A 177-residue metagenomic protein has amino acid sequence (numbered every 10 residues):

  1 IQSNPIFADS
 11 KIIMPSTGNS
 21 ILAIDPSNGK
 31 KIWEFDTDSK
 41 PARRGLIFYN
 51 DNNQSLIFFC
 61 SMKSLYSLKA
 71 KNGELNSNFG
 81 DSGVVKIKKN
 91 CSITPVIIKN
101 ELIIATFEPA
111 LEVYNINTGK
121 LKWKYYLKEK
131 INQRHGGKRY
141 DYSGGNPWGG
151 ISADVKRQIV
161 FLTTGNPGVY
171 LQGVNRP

Functional and structural regions predicted by a protein language model:
I1, K30-T37, E74-I87, K120-E129 (+1 more regions): Aromatic (tryptophan-biased) beta-strands that constitute blades/sheets of beta-rich domains
I1-S20, S39-L65, K89-L111, R139-R176: Repeat-blade elements of multi-bladed beta-propeller folds
D25-N28, K69-N72, G80, N115-T118: Short loop/turn segments that connect beta-strands within beta-propeller blades
